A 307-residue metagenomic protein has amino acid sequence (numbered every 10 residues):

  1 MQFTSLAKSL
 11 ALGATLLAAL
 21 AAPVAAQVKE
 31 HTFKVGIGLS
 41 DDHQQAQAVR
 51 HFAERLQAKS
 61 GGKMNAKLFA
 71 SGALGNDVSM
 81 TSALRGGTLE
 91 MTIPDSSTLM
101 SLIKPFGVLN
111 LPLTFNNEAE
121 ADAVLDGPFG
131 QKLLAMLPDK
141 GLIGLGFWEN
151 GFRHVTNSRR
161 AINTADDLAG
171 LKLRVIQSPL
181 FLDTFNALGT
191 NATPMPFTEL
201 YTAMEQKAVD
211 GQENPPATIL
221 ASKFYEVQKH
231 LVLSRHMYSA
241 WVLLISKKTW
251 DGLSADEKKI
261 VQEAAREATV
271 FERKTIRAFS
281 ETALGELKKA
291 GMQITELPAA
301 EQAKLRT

Functional and structural regions predicted by a protein language model:
M1-A14: Bacterial N-terminal signal peptides that target proteins for export
L20-A26: Sec/Tat signal peptide C-region and signal peptidase I cleavage site
Q27-E120, P128-T307: N-terminal secretory/targeting leader peptides
